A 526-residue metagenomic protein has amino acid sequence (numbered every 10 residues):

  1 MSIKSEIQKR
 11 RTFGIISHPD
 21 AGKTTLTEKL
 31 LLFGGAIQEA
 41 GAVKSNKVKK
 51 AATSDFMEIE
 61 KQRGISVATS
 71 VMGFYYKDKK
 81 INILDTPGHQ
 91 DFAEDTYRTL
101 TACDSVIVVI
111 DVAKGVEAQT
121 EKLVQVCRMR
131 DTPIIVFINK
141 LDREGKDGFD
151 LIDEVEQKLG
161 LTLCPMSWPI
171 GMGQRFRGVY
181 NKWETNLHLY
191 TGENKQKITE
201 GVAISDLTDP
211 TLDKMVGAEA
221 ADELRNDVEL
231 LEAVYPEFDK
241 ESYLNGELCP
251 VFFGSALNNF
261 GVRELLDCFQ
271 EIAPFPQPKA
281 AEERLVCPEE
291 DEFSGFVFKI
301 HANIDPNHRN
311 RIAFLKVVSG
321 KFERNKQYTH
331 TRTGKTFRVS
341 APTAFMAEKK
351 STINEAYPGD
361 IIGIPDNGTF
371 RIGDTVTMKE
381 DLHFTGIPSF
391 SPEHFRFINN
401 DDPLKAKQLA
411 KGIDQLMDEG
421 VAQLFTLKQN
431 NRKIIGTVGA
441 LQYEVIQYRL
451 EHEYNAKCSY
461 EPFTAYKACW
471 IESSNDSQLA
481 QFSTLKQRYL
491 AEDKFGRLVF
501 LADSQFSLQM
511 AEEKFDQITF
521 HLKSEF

Functional and structural regions predicted by a protein language model:
M1-F526: Structural and coupling elements of P-loop NTPases
